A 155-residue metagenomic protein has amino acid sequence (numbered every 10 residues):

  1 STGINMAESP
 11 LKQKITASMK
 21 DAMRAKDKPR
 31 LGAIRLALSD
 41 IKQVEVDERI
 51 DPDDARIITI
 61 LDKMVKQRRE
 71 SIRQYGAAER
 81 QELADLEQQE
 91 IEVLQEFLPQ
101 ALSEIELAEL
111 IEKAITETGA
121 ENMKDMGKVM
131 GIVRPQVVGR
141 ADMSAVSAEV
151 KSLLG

Functional and structural regions predicted by a protein language model:
N5-G155: Charged, compositionally biased, marginally structured helical/coil segments
